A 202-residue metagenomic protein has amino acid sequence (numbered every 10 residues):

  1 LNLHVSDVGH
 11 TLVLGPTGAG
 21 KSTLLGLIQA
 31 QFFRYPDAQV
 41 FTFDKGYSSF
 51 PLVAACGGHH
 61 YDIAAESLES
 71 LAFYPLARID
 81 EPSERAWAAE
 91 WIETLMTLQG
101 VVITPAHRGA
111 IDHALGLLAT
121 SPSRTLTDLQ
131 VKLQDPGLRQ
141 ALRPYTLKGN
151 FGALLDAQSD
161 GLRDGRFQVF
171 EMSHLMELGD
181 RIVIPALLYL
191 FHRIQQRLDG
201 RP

Functional and structural regions predicted by a protein language model:
L1, F50, A54-G58, I63-P202: P-loop NTPase motor domains
L1-I63: Glycine-rich phosphate-binding loop of nucleotide-binding enzymes
